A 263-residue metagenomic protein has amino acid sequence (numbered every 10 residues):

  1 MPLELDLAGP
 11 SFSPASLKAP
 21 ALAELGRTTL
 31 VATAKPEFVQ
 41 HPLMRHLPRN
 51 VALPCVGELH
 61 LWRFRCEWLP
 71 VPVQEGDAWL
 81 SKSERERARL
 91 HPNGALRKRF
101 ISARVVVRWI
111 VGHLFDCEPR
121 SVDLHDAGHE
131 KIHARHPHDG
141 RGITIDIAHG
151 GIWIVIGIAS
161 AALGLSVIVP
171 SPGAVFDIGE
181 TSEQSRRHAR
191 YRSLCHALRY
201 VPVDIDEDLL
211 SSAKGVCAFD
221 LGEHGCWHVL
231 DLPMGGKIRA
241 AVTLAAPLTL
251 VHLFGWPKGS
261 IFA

Functional and structural regions predicted by a protein language model:
P2-A263: Core catalytic alpha/beta fold that binds nucleotide/phospho-ligands
